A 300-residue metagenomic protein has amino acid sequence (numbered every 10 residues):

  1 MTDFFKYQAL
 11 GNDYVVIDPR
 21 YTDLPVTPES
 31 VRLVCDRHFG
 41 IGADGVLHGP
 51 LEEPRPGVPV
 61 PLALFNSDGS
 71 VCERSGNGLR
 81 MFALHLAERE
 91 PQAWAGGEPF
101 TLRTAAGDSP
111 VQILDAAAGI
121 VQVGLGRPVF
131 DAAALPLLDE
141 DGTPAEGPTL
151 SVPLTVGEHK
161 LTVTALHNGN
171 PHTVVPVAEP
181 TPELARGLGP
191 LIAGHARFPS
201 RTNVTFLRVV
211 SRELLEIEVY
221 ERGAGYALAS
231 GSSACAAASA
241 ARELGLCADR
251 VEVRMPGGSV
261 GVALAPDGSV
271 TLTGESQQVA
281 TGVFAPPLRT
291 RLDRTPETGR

Functional and structural regions predicted by a protein language model:
M1-A117, T173-R300: A glycine-rich beta-to-alpha transition motif near the start of alpha/beta enzyme domains, typified by
M1-D23, V123, D139-G142, G147-L166 (+2 more regions): N-terminal, positively charged, Ser/Thr/Ala/Gly-biased leader segments that form transit/presequence-like amphipathic
G119-L125: Short, solvent-exposed secondary-structure boundary/capping segments
G126-D131: Ligand-binding beta-strand-loop-alpha-helix segment within the catalytic cores of soluble metabolic enzymes
A132-A145, T281-P286: Extended Gly/Ser/Thr-rich low-complexity repeat segments, especially those forming or decorating extracellular
T162-V163, P171-V174: Selected transmembrane alpha-helices and immediately adjacent juxtamembrane segments of polytopic inner-membrane
L166-N168, L272: Active-site donor-nucleotide binding/catalytic segment of nucleotide-sugar enzymes
